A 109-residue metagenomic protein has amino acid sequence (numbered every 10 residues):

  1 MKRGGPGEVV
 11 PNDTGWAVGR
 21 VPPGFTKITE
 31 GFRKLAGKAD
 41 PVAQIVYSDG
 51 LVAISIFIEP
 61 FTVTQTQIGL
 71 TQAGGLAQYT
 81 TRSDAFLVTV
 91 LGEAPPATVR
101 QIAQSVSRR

Functional and structural regions predicted by a protein language model:
M1-D84, A97: Short, solvent-exposed recognition patches
D84, T89-R109: Surface-exposed amphipathic alpha-helical segments
